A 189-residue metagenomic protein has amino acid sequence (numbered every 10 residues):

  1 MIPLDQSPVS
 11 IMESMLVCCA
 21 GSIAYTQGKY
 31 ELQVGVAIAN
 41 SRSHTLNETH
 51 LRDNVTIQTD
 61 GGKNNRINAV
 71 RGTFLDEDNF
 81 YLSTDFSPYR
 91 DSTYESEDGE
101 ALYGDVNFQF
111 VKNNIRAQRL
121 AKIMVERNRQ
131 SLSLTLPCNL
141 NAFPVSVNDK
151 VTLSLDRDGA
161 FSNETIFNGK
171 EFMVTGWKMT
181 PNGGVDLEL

Functional and structural regions predicted by a protein language model:
M1-L189: C-terminal extracytoplasmic interaction modules
